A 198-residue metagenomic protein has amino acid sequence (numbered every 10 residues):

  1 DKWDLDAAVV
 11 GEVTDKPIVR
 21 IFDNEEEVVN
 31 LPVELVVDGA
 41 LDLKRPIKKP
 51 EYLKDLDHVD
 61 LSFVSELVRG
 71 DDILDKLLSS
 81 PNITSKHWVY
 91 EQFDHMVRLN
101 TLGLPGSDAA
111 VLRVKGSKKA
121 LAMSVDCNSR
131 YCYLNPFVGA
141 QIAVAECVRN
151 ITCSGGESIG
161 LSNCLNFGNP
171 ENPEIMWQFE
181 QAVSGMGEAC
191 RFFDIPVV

Functional and structural regions predicted by a protein language model:
D1-V198: Glycine/proline-enriched, intrinsically flexible loops and inter-domain linkers
